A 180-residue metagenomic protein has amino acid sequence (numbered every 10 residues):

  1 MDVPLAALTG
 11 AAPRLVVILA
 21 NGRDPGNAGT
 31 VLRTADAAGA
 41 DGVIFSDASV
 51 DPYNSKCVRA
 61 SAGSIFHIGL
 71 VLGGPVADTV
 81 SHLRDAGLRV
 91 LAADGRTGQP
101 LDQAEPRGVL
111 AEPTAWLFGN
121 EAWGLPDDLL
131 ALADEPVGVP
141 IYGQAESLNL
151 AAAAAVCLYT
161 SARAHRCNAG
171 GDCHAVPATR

Functional and structural regions predicted by a protein language model:
D2-G98: RNA substrate-binding interface of SAM-dependent RNA methyltransferases
L15, L19, L83, L125 (+2 more regions): Generic leucine side-chain signal with a strong bias for well-ordered alpha-helical environments
T34-A38, S49-I65, D127-R180: Structured adenosyl-cofactor binding patch, chiefly the S-adenosyl-L-methionine
V71, A77-R84, L91, D102 (+5 more regions): Generic hydrophobic alpha-helical scaffold/packing signal
L72-V80, G87-A104, I141-L148, N168-R180: A broadly tuned preference for mixed-charge, low-complexity surface segments
L91-A145: Active-site/ligand-binding-proximal alpha/beta "capping" segment
